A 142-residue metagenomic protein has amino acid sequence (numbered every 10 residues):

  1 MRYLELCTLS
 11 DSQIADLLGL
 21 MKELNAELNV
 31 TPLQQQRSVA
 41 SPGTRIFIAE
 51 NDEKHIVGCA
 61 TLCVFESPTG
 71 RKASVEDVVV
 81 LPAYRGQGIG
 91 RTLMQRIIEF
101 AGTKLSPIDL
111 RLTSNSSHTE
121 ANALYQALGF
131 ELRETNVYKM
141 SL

Functional and structural regions predicted by a protein language model:
M1-V30: Short amphipathic alpha-helix that is part of the acyltransferase structural core
A26-I46: Active-site rim helix/loop that mediates acceptor-substrate recognition in acyltransferases
I48, H55-V64, S74, V79: Conserved beta-strand in the GNAT
V64-E66, M140: A short acidic/small-residue loop/turn micro-motif
E76, L81, R85, N115: Residue-level recognition of the GNAT/N-acetyltransferase active site
V80, G86-E99, A123-A127: Conserved acetyl-CoA-binding loop-helix of GNAT-fold acetyltransferases
R91, S116-E134, K139-M140: Conserved active-site alpha-helix within GNAT-family acetyltransferase domains
A101-S114: Conserved GNAT acetyl-CoA-binding A-motif
